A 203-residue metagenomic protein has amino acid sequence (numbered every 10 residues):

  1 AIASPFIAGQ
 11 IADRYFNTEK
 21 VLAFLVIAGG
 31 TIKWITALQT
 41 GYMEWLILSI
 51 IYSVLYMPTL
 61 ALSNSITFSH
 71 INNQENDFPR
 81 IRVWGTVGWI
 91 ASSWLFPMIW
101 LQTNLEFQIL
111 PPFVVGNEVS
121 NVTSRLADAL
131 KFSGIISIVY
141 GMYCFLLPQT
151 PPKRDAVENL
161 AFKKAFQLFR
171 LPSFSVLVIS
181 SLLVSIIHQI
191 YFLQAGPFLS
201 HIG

Functional and structural regions predicted by a protein language model:
A1-Q10: Central cavity-lining transmembrane alpha-helices of secondary-active solute carriers, predominantly the Major
D13-V26: Cytoplasmic membrane-interface "Motif A"-like loop-to-helix N-cap segments of 12-TM Major Facilitator Superfamily
A23-G41: C-terminal ends and interior cores of transmembrane alpha-helices in multi-pass membrane transporters/permeases
L48-W84: Cytoplasmic helix-loop-helix junction between adjacent transmembrane helices in 12-TM secondary transporters
Y56, L60, L183-F192: Conserved extracellular-gate-facing transmembrane-helix segments in secondary transporters
F96, W100, A129-K153: C-terminal membrane-cytosol helix-exit motif in multi-pass small-molecule transporters
V114-N121, C144-L183, H201: Juxtamembrane intracellular "pre-TM" segments in multi-pass secondary transporters
L193-G203: Short amphipathic helix-loop junctions that connect adjacent transmembrane helices in Major Facilitator Superfamily/SLC
